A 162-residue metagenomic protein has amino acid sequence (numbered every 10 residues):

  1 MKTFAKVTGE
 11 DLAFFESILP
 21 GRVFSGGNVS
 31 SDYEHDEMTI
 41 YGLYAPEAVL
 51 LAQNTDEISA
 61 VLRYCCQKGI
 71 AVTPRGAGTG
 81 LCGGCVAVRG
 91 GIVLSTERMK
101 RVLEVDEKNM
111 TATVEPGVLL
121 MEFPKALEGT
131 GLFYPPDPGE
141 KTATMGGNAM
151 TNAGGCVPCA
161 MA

Functional and structural regions predicted by a protein language model:
M1-M38, Q67-I70: N-terminal accessory segments
F15, I40-V72, T96-P138, A153-A162: N-terminal glycine-rich flavin-associated loop
M38-Y41, G83-V88, A162: Short glycine-biased active-site loop of nucleotidyltransferases that positions the nucleotide triphosphate and helps
R89-T96: Short basic, glycine-rich beta-strand/loop surfaces that mediate nucleic-acid
G139-A143: Flexible, acidic loop-helix segments that line cofactor/substrate-binding pockets
G147: Beta-strand-loop-alpha "switch" segments that mediate conformational coupling across diverse proteins
